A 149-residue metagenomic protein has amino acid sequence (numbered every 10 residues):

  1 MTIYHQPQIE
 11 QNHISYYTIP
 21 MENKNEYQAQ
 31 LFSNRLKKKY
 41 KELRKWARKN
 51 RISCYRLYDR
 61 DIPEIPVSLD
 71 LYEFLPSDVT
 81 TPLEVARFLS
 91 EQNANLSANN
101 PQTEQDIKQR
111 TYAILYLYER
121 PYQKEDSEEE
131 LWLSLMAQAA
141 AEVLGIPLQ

Functional and structural regions predicted by a protein language model:
T2-H5, I9-Q11, Y16-T18: Short, positively charged and aromatic/hydrophobic N-terminal segments
I3, I19, T81-P82, E104: N-terminal compositionally biased, intrinsically disordered segments and leader/signal-like regions
Y16-Y40: Accessory RNA 3′-end/elbow-binding domains used by RNA modification enzymes
F32-R35, K39-W46, A139, V143: Residues that form generic nucleotide/phosphate-binding pockets
R48-S53: Short Pro/Gly-enriched beta-strand edge/turn motifs at strand-loop
Y58-I62: Composition-driven low-complexity segments enriched in polar/acidic and proline residues
S68-E73, S77-V79, A86-Q149: Non-catalytic substrate-recognition/targeting regions of SAM-dependent transferases
